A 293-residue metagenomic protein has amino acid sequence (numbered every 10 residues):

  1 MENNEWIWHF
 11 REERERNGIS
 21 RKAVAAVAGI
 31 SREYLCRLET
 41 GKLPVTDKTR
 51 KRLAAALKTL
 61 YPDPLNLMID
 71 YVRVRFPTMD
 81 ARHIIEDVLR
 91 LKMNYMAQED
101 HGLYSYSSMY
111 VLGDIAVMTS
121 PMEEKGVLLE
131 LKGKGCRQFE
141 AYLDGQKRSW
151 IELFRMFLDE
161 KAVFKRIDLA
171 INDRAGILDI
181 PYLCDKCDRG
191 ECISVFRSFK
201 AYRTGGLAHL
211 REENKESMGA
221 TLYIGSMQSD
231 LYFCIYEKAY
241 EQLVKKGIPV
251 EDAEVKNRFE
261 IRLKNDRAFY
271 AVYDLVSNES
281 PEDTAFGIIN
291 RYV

Functional and structural regions predicted by a protein language model:
M1-E2, K42, L53: N-terminal flexible/basic segments that precede or flank functional cores
E2-E5, E12, R16, K58-V293: Structured, helix-rich domain cores that form ligand/interaction pockets
E5-W6, I30, K48: Alpha-helix N-cap/N′ positions at the starts of helices
W8-V27: Short basic helix-loop element that most often maps to the first helix and adjoining turn of HTH DNA-binding modules
I19, I30, T59: Short glycine/serine/threonine/alanine-rich loop segments
A23, Y34, Y61-D63: A generic structural-conservation signal
G29-V45: Recognition helix of helix-turn-helix/homeodomain-like DNA-binding domains that insert into the DNA major groove
D47-P62: DNA major-groove recognition helix of helix-turn-helix/homeodomain DNA-binding modules
